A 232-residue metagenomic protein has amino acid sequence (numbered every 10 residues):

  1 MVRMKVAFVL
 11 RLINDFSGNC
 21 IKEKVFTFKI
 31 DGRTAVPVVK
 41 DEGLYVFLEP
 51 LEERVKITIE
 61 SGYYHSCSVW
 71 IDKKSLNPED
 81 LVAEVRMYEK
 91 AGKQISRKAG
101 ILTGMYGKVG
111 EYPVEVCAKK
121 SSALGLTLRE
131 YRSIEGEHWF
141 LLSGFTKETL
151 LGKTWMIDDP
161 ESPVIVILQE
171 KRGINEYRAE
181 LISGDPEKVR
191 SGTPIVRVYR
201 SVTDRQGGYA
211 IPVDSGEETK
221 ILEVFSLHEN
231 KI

Functional and structural regions predicted by a protein language model:
M1-V2, D72-K98: Extracellular beta-sheet/turn segments enriched in Thr/Pro/Gly and aliphatic residues
V2-V25, K90-S122, S215-G216: Structural motif
D15-S17, F28-A35, G62-Y64, K119-A123 (+2 more regions): Change "in extracellular beta-sheet-rich domains … of secreted and cell-surface proteins" to "in beta-sheet-rich domains
N19-P50, A123, V198-P212: Short, acidic Ser/Thr/Gly-rich low-complexity loop/linker segments typical of extracellular and cell-surface proteins
G43-V82, E217-I232: A short, solvent-exposed loop/turn motif at the edges and junctions of modular extracellular/periplasmic domains
K73-E79, E170-G173, V202-R205: Short proline/glycine- and polar residue-rich coil/turn motifs
K93-P186: Autoprocessing Asn-cyclization modules and mimics
P186-V198: Surface-exposed interaction regions enriched in Ser/Thr/Asp/Glu that occur as long low-complexity tracts or repetitive
